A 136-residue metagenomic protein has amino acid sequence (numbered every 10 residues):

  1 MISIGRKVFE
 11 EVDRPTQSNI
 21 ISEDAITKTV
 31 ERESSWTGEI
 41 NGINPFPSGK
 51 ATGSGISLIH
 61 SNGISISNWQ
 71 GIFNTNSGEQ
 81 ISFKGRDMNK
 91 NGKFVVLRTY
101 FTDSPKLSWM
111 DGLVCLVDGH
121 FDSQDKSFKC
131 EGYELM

Functional and structural regions predicted by a protein language model:
M1-M136: Beta-strand-enriched cores of mature, soluble protein domains
